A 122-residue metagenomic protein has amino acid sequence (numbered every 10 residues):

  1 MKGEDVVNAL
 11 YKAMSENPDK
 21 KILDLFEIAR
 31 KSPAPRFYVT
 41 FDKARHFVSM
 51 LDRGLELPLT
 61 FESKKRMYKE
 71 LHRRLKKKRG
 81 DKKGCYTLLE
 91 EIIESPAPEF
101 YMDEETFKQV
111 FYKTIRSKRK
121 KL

Functional and structural regions predicted by a protein language model:
M1-E16, I22-G80, R116-L122: Basic, amphipathic alpha-helix used for nucleic-acid engagement in HTH/winged-helix/SANT-Myb modules and analogous
R30-H46, E90-K113: Short, basic interhelical loop/turn and adjoining N-cap of the next helix at nucleic-acid- or acidic-partner-contacting
Y68-F100: Conserved small-residue-rich
